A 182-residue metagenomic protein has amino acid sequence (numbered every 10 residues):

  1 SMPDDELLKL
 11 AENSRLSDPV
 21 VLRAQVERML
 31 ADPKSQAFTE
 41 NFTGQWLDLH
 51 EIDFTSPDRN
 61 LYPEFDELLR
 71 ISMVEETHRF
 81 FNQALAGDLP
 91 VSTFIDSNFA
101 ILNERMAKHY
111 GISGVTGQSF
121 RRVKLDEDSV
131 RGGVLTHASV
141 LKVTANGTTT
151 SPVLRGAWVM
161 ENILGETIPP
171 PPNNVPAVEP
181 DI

Functional and structural regions predicted by a protein language model:
S1-I182: Active-site substrate-binding loop specific to GH73 endo-beta-N-acetylglucosaminidase modules in bacterial autolysins
